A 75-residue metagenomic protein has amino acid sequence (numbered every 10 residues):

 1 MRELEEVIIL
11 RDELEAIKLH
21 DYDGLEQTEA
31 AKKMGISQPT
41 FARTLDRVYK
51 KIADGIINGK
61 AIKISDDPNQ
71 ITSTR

Functional and structural regions predicted by a protein language model:
M1-R11: Short, Lys/Arg-enriched anionic-surface-contact patches
R2, E26, G35-T40: Helix-turn-helix DNA-binding motif, specifically the short coil turn and the N-cap/start of the second
A16-I17: Short alpha-helical "packing" element that flanks the helix-turn-helix/winged-helix DNA-binding module
H20-D23: Short helix-to-turn junction characteristic of helix-turn-helix DNA-binding domains, especially the helix
K32: Alpha-helical residues within the helix-turn-helix
T44-R47: Residues within the DNA-recognition helix of helix-turn-helix
Y49-I56: C-terminal flanking helix
